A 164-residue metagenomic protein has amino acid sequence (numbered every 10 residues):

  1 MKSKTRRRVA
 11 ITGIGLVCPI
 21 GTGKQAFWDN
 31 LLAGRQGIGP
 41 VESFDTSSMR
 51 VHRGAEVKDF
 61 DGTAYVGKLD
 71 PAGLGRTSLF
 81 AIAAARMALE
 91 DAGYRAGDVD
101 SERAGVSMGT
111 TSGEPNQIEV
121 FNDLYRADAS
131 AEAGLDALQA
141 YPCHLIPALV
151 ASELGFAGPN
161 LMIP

Functional and structural regions predicted by a protein language model:
M1-N160: Conserved "HGTGT" condensation-loop signature of ketosynthase/thiolase-family condensing enzymes that catalyze
I163-P164: Short loop/turn motifs that cap or connect beta-strands within the blades of beta-propeller-type repeat domains
